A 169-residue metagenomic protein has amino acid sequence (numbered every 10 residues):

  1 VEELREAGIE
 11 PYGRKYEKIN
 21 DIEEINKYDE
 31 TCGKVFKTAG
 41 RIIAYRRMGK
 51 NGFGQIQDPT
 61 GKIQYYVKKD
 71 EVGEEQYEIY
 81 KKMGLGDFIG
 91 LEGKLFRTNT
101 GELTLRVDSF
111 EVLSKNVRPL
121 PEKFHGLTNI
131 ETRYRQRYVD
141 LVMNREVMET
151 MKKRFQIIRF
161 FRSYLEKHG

Functional and structural regions predicted by a protein language model:
V1-H168: Class II aminoacyl-tRNA synthetase catalytic cores and aaRS-like
